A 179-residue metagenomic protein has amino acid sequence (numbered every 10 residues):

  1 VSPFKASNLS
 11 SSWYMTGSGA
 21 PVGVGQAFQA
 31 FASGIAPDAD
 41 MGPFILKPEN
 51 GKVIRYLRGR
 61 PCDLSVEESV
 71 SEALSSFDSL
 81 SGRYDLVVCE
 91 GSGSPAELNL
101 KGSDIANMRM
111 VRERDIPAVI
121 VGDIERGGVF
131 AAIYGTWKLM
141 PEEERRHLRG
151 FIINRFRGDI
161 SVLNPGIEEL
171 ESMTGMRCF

Functional and structural regions predicted by a protein language model:
V1-F179: Flexible phosphate-sensing "switch/lid" loops adjacent to ATP/NTP-binding sites across phosphate-transfer
